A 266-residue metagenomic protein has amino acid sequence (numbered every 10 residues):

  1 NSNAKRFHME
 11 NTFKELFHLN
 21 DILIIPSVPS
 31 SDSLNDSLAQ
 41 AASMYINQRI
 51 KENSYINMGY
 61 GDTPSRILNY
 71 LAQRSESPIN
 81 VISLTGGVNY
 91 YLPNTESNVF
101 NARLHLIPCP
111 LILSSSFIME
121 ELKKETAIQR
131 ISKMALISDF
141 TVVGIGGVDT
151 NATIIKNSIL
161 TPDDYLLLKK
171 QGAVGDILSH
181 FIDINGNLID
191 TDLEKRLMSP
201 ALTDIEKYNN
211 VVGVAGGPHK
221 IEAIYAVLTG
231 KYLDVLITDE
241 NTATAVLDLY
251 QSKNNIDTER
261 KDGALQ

Functional and structural regions predicted by a protein language model:
N1, N89-D257, A264-Q266: Conserved phosphate- and dinucleotide-binding cores of soluble alpha/beta proteins, encompassing both enzyme active
N3-M119, I221, T229-L249: N-terminal active-site beta-alpha-beta segment that forms phosphate/nucleotide-binding and substrate-recognition loops
